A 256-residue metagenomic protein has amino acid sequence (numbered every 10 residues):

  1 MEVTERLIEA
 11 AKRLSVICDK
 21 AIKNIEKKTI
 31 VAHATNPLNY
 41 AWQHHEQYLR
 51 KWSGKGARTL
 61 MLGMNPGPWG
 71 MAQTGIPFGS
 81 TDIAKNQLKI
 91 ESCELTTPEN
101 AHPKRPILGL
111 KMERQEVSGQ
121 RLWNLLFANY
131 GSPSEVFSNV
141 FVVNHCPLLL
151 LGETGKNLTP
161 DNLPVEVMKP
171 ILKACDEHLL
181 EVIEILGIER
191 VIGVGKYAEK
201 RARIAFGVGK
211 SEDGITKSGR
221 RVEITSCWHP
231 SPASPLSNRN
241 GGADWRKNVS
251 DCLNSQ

Functional and structural regions predicted by a protein language model:
E2-R190, E199-K200, A233-L236, D244-S255: A polyanion-binding, active-site-adjacent surface
K196: Flexible loop residues that form catalytic and substrate-binding hotspots at small-molecule/glycan-binding clefts
A202-T216: Short, aromatic/basic amphipathic alpha-helical patches
D213-L253: Short, flexible loop segments at boundaries between secondary-structure elements
